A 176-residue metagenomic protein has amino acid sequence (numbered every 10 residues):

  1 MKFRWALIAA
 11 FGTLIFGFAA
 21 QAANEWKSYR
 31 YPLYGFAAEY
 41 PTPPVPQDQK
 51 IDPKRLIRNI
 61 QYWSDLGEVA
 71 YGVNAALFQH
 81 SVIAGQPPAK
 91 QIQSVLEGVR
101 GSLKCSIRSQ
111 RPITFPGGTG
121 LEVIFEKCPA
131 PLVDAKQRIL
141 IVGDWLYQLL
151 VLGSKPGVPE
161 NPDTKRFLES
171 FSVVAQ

Functional and structural regions predicted by a protein language model:
M1-I8: Bacterial N-terminal signal peptides that target proteins for export
K2, W26-K27, A89, S102: Hydrophobic alpha-helical segments, principally membrane-spanning helices and signal/leader peptides
I8-G17: Bacterial N-terminal signal peptides
A20-Q21, P88: A short alpha-helix capping/helix-coil boundary motif
A22-N59, F115-G117, K165-Q176: N-terminal "mature-domain start" segment
R55-Q176: Short, well-structured beta-strand
